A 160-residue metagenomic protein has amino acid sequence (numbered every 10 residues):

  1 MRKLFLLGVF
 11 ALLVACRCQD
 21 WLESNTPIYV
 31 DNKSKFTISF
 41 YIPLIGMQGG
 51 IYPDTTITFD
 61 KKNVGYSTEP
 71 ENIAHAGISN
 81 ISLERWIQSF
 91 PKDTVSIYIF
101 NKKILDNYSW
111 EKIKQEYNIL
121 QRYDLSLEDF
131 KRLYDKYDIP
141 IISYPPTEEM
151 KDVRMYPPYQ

Functional and structural regions predicted by a protein language model:
M1-R17: Sec-dependent bacterial lipoprotein signal peptides
L6, W21-L22, F36: General alpha-helical segment detector with a strong preference for membrane-spanning helices and helix-boundary regions
C16-Y29, Y41-Q160: Intrinsically disordered, low-complexity segments enriched in small/polar residues
K33-F40: Short acidic/proline- and small/hydrophobic-mixed sequence motifs that coincide with surface turns and coil-to-beta
